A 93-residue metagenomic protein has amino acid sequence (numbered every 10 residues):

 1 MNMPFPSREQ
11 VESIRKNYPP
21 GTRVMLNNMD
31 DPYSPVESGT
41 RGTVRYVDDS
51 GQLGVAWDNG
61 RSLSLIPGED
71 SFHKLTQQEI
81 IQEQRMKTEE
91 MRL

Functional and structural regions predicted by a protein language model:
N2-R15, P19-M86: Basic/aromatic-rich interaction segments and small domains that mediate binding to polyanionic partners
M86-L93: Short acidic DE-rich linear segments
